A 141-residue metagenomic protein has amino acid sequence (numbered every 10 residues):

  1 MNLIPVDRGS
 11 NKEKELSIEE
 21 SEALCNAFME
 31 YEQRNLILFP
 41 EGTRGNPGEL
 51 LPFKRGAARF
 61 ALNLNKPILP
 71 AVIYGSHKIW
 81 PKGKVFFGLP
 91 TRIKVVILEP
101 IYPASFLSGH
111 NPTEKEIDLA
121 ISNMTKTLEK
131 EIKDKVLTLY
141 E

Functional and structural regions predicted by a protein language model:
M1-K115: Soluble catalytic domains of membrane acyltransferases
P100-E141: Long, non-transmembrane cytosolic or organellar matrix-exposed soluble domains/tails of integral membrane proteins
